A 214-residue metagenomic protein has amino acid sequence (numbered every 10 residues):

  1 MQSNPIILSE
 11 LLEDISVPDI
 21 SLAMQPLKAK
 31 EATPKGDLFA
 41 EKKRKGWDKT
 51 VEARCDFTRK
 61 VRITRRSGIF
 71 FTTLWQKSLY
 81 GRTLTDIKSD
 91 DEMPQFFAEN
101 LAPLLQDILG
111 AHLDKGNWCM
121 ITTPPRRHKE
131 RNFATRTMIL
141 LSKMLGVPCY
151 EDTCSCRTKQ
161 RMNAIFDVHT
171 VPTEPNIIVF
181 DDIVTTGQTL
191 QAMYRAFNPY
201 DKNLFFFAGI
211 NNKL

Functional and structural regions predicted by a protein language model:
M1: Cys/His-rich short segments
N4-L113, T153-P175, T186, N212-L214: Active-site-facing substrate-recognition patch
K115-R127: Short glycine-rich phosphate-binding loop at a beta-alpha junction
K115-W118, E174-N176, D201-K202: Short coil/turn segments at beta-strand junctions that form active-site/ligand-binding loops
C119, Y150, I178, L204-F207: A structural signal for isolated positions on well-ordered beta-strands in alpha/beta enzyme cores
T122-P124, F180-D182, G187, A208-G209: Short His-Asn-centered micro-motif
H128-I178, T185-Y194: Short, glycine/charge-rich flexible loops or terminal/linker lids adjacent to PRPP-binding catalytic cores
T153-C154, Q191-L214: A short, conserved beta-to-alpha structural element at the edge of catalytic cores that scaffolds binding
